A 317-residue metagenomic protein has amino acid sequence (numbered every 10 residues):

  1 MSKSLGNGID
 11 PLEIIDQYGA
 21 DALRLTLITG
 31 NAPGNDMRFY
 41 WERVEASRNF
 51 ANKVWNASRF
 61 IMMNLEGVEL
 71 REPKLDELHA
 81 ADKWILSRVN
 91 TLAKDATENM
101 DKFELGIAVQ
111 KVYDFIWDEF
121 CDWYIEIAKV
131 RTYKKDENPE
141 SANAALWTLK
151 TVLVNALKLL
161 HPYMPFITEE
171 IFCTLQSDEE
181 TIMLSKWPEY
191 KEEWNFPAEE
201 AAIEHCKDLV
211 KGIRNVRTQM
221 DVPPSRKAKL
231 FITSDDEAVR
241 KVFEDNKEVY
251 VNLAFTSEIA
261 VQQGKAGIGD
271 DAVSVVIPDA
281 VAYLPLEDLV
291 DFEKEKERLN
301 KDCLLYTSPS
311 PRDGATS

Functional and structural regions predicted by a protein language model:
M1-D10, Y40-S308, R312, S317: Feature 926 captures the class I aminoacyl-tRNA synthetase adenylation module centered on the KMSKS loop
M1-N35: Alpha-helical recognition segments enriched in aromatics with Gly/Pro capping that present substrate-recognition
